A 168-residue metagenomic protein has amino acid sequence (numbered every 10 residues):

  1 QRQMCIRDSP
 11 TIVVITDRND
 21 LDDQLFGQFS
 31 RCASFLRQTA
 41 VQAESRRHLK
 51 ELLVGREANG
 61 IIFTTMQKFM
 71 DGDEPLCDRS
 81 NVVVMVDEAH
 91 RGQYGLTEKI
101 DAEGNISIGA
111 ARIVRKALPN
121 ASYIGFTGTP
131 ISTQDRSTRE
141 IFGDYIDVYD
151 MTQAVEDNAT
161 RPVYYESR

Functional and structural regions predicted by a protein language model:
Q1-Q3, R7-R168: RecA-like P-loop NTPase motor core of helicase/translocase proteins
